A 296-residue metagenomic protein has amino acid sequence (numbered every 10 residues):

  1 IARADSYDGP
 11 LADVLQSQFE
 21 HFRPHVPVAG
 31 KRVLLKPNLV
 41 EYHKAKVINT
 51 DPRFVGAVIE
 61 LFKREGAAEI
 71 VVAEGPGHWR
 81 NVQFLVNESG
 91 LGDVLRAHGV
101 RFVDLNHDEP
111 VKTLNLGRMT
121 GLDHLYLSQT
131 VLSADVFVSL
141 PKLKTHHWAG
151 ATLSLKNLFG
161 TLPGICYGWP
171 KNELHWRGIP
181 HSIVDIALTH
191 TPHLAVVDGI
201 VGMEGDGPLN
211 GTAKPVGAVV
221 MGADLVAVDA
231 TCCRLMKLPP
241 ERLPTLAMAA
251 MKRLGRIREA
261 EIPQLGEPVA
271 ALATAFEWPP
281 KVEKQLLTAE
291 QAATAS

Functional and structural regions predicted by a protein language model:
I1-S296: N-terminal and secondary-structure boundary signal
